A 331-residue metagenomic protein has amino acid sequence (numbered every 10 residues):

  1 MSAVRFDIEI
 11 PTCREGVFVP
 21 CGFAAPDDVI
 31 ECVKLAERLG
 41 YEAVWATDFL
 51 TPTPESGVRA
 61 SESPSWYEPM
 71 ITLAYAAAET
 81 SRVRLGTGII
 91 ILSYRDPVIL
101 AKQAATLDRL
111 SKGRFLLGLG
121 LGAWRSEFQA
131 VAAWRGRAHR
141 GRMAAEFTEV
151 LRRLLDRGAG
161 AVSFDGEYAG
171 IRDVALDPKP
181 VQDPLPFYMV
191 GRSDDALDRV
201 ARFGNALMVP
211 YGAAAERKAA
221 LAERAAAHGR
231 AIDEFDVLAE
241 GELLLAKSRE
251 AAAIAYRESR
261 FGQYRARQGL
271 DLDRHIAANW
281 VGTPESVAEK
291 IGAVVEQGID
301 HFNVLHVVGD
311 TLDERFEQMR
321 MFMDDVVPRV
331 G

Functional and structural regions predicted by a protein language model:
M1-E79, L185: N-terminal beta1-alpha1-beta2 module of alpha/beta enzyme domains
M1-S2, I10, E37, A138-L176 (+6 more regions): An alpha-helical appendage that flanks or caps ligand/catalytic pockets
S2, S56, S93-F203, A214-E223 (+1 more regions): Internal, glycine-rich beta/alpha segment that forms the wall or movable "lid" of small-molecule/cofactor binding
F6-I10, V44-A46, L85-T87, F115-L119 (+4 more regions): Hydrophobic faces of well-ordered beta-strands that scaffold small-molecule active sites in alpha/beta enzyme cores
T12-D27, I90-V98, Q182-R192, D273-E285: Active-site mouth loops of central-metabolism enzymes
F23-A36, L100-Q103, M189-R199, P284-A293: Short, acidic/polar
E37-R38, L73-R82, A104, D108-R114 (+3 more regions): Acidic (Asp/Glu)-rich catalytic clusters
R59-L85, M143, F147, M319-G331: Alpha-helix-loop-beta-strand connector modules within alpha/beta enzyme cores
